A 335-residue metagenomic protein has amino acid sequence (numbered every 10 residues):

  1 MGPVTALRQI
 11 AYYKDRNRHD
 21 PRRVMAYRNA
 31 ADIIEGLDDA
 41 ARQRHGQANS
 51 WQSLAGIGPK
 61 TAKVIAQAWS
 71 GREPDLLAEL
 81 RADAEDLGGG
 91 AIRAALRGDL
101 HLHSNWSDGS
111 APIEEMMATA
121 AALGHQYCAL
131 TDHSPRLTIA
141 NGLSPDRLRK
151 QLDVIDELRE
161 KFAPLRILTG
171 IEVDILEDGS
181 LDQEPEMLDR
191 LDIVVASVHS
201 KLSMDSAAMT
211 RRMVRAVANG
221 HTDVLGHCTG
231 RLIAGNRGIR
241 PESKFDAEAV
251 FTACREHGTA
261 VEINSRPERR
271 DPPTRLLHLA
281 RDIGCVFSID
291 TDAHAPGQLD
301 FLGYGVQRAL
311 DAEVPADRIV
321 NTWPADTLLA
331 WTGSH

Functional and structural regions predicted by a protein language model:
M1-A91: Long, highly charged, low-complexity intrinsically disordered interaction regions that mediate electrostatic DNA/RNA
L7-Q9, L130-P135, G284-F287: Short acidic (Asp/Glu) and glycine-rich catalytic loops that position anionic groups and cofactors
D39, W51-Q52, K63-I65, S70 (+7 more regions): Charged catalytic cores and adjacent phosphate/nucleic-acid-binding surfaces used for phosphate/nucleic-acid chemistry
L100-W106, Y127-H133: Ser/Thr-glycine-rich phosphate-binding loops at phosphate-binding pockets of nucleotides, nucleotide cofactors
C128-D132, I167-G170, G226-H227: Short beta-strand segments at enzyme active-site cores
E172-D174: Active-site beta-strand->loop->alpha-helix modules in alpha/beta enzyme cores, enriched in Gly/His/Asp(Glu)
